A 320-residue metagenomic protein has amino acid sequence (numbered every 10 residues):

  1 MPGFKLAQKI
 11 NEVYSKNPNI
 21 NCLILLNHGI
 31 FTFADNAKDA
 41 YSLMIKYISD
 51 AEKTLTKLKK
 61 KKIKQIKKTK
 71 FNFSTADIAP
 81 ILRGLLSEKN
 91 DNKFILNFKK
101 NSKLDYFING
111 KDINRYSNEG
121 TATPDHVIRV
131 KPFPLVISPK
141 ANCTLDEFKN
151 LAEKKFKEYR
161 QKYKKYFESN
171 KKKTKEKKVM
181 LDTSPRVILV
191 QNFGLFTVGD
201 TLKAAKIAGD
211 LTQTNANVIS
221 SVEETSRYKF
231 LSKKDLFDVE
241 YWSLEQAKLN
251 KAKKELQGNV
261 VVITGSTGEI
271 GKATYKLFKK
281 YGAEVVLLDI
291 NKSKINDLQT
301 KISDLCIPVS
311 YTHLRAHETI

Functional and structural regions predicted by a protein language model:
P2-P18: Active-site glycine-rich loop that binds ribose-phosphate moieties when present
Y14-S15, D35-K38, S42-Q257: Domain-length cofactor-binding catalytic modules of enzymes
V260-I263: Conserved hydrophobic beta-strands of the Rossmann-like cofactor-binding core in SDR/related NAD(P)H-dependent
T267: Conserved glycine-rich cofactor-binding loop
G271-K272: N-terminal Rossmann-fold NAD(P) dinucleotide-binding loop
F278: Aromatic pocket-lining residues of Rossmann-like dinucleotide-binding sites
A283-I295: Conserved glycine-rich Rossmann-like NAD(P)H-binding loop of the short-chain dehydrogenase/reductase
H313-A316, I320: Single conserved hydrophobic/aromatic residue that forms the stacking wall/gate of nucleotide- or nucleobase-binding
